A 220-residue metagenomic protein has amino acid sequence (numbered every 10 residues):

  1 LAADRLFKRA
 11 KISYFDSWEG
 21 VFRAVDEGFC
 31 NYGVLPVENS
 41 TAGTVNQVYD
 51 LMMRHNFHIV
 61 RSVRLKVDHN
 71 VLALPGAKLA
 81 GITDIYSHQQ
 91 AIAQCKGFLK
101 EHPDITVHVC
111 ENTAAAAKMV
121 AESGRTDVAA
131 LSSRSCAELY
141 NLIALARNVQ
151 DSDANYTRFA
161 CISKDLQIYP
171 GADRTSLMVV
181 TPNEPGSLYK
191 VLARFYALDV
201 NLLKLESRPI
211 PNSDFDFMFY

Functional and structural regions predicted by a protein language model:
L1-Y220: Domain-level signature for soluble enzymes in the chorismate/prephenate branch of the shikimate pathway
